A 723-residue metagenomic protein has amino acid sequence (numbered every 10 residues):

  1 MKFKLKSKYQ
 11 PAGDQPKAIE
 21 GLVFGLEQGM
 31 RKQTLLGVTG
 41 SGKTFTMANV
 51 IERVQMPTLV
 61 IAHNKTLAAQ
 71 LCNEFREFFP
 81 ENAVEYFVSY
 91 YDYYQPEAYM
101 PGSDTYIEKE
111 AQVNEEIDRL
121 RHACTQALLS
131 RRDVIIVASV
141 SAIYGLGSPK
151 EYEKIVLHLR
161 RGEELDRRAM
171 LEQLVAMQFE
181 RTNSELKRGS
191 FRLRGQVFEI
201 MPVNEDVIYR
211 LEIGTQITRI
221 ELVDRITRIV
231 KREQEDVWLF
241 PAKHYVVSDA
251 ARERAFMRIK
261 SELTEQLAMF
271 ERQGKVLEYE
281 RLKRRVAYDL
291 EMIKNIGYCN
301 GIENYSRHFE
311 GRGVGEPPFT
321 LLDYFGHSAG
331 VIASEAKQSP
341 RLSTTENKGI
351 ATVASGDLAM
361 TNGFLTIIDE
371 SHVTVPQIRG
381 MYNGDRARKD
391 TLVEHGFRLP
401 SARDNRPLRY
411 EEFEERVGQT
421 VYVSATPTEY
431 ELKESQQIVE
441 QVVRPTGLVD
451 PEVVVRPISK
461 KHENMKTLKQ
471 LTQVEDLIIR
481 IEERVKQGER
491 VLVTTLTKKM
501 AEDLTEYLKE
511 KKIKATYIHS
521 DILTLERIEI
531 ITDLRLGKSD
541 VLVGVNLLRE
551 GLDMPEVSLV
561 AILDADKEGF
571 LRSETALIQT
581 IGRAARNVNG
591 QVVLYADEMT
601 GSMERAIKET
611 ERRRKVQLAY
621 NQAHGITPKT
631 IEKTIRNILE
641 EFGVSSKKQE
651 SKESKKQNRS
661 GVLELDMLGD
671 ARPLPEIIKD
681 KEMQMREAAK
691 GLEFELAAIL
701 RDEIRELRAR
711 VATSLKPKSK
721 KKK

Functional and structural regions predicted by a protein language model:
M1-L36: Conserved pre-motif I regulatory segment
Q28-V50: Walker A/P-loop
T34, F87-I136, V140-S328, N362-K486 (+4 more regions): N-terminal cationic and glycine-rich segments that engage phosphates or anionic surfaces
P57-A69, Y86, K275-E278, R484-E506: Conserved strand-helix element at the start of the C-terminal RecA-like helicase core
P80-S89, G301, V454, E489-L492 (+1 more regions): Conserved RecA-like helicase motor-core motifs
K150-K154, T495-H519, E706, R710: Conserved helicase motor "Helicase C" RecA-like lobe of SF1/SF2 P-loop NTPases
A336-I350, A354-M360, E653, Q657: A cross-taxon signal for low-complexity, glycine/charged-rich
I522-G544: Conserved helicase ATPase core of P-loop NTP-dependent helicases/translocases
